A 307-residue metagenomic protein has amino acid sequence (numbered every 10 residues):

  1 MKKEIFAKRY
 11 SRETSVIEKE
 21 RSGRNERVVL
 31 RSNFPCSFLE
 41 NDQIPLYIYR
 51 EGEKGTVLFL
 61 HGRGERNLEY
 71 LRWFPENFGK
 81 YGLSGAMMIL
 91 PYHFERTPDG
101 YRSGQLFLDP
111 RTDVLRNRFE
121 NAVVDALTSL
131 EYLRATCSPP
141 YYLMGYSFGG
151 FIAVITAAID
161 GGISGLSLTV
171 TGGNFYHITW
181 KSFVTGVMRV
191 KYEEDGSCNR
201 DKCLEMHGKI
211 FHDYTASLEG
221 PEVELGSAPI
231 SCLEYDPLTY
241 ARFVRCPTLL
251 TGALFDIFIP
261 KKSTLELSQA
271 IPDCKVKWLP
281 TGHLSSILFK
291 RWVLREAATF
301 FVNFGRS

Functional and structural regions predicted by a protein language model:
R9-G52: N-terminal cap/lid segment of alpha/beta-hydrolase-fold proteins
P45-L46, K54-G62: Short beta-strand element of the alpha/beta-hydrolase
R72-E76, A86-E120: Cap/lid segment of the alpha/beta-hydrolase catalytic domain
I152-A153, P237, C246, P260-Q269 (+1 more regions): Short alpha-helix in the alpha/beta-hydrolase fold that links the catalytic acid
I155-P221, W278: Hydrolase active-site cap/lid region
V244, L250-G252, D256: Short beta-strand/loop motif that positions the catalytic acidic residue of the alpha/beta-hydrolase fold
L254-I259, H283-L284: Acidic catalytic loop of the alpha/beta-hydrolase fold
T281-R295: Catalytic histidine-centered segment of alpha/beta-hydrolase-like enzymes
